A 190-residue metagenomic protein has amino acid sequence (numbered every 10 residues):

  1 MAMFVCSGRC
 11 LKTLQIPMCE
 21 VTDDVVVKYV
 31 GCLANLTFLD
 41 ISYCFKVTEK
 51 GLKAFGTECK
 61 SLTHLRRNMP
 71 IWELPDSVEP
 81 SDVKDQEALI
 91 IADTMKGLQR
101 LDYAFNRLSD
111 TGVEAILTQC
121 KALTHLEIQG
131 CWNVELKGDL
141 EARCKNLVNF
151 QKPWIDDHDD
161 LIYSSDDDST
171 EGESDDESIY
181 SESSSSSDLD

Functional and structural regions predicted by a protein language model:
M1-D190: The conserved beta-strand core of Leucine-Rich Repeat
